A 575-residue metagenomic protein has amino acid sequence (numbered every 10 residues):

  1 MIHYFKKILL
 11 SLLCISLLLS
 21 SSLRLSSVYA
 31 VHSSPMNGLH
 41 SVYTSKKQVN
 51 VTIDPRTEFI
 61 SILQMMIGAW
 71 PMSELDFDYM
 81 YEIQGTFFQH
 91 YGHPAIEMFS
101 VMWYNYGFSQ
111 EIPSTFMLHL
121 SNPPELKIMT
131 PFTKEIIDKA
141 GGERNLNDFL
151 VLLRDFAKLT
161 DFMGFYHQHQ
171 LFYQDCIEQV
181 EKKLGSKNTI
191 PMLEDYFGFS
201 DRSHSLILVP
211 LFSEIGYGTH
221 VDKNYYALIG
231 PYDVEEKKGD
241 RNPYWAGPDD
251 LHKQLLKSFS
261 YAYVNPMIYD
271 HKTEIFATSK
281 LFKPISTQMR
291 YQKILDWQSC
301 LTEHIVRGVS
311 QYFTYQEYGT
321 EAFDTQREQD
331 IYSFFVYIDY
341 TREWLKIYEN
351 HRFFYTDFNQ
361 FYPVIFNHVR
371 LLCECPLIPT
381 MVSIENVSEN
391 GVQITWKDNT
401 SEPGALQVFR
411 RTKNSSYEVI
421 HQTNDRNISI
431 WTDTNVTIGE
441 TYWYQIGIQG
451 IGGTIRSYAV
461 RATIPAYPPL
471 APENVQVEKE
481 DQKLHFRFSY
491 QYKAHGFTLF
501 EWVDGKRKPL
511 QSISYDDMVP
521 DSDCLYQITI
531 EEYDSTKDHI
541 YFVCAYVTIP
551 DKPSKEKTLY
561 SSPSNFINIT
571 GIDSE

Functional and structural regions predicted by a protein language model:
V31-P123, F334-D339: N-terminal mature-domain "stem" immediately C-terminal to a signal peptide or N-terminal signal-anchor/transmembrane
K134-D138, G216-D249: Active-site scaffold of zinc-dependent metalloenzymes
Q170-I229: Auxiliary, metal-adjacent structural segments of Zn-dependent hydrolase domains
P243, G247-D270: Active-site recognition of the HExxH zinc-binding catalytic motif
S310-S383: Pan-zinc metallopeptidase signature
L372-E402, I438, I451-K493, D551-E575: Pro/Thr/Ser/Gly-rich low-complexity, intrinsically disordered linker/stalk tracts
N399-N414, S489-P509: Solvent-exposed loop/turn segments flanking beta-strands in beta-repeat/beta-sandwich domains
D433-G453, I530-K555: Beta-strand-rich modules
